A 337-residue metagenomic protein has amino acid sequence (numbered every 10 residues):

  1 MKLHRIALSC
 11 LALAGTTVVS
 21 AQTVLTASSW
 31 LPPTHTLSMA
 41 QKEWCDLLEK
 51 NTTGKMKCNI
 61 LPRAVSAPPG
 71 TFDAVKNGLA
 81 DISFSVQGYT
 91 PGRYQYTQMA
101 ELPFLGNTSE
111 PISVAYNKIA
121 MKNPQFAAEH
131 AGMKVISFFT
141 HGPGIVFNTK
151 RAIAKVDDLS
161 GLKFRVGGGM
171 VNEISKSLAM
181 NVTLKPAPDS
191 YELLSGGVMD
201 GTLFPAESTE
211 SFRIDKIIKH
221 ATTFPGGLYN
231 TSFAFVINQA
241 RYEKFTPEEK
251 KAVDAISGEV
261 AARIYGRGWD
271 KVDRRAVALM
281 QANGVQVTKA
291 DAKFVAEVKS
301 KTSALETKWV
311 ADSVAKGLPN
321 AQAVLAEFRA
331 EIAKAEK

Functional and structural regions predicted by a protein language model:
M1-L8: Bacterial N-terminal signal peptides that target proteins for export
R5, T16-A21: Sec/Tat signal peptide C-region and signal peptidase I cleavage site
Q22-I112, M121, F126-K337: N-terminal secretory/targeting leader peptides
N117-K118: An acidic, glycine-rich surface segment that forms the CoA-thioester-binding/catalytic face of crotonase-fold enzymes
